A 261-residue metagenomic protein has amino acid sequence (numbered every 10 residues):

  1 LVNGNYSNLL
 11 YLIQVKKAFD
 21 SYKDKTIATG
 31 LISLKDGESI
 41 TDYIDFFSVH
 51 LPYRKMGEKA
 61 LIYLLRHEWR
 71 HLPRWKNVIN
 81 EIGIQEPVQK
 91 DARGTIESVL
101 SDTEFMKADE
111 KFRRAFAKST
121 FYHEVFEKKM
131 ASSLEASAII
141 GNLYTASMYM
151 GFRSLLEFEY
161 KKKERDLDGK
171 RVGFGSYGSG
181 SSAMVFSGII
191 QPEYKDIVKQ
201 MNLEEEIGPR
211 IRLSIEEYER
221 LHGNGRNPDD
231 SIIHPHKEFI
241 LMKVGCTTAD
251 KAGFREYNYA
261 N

Functional and structural regions predicted by a protein language model:
L1-N261: Terminal domain-initiation and capping elements
